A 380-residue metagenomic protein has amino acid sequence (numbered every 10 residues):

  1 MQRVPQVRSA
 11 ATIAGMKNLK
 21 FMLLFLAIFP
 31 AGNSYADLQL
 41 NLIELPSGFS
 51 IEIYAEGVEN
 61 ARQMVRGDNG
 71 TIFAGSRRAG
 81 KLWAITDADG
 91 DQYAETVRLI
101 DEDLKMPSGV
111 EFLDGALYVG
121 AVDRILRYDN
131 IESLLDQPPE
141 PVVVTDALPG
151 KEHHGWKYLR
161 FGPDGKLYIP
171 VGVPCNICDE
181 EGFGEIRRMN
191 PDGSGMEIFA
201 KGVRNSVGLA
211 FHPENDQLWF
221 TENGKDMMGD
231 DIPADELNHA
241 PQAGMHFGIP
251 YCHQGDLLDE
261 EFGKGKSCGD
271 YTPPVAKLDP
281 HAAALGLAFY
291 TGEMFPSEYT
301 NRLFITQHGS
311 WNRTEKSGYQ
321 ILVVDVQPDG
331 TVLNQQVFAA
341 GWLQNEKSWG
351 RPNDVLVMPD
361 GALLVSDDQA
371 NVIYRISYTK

Functional and structural regions predicted by a protein language model:
D37-L45, W156, P174-N176, M189-S194 (+5 more regions): Beta-propeller domain segments
I53-V58, L99-D103, V144-K151, I198-G202 (+2 more regions): Surface loop/turn motifs at the tips and blade-to-blade linkers of beta-strand repeat domains
N60, D68, D103-M106, L113 (+8 more regions): Beta-rich catalytic cores
M64, V110, L159, S206-L209 (+2 more regions): Hydrophobic core register within WD40 beta-propeller blades
T71-G75, A116-V119, K166-P170, Q217-T221 (+3 more regions): Conserved beta-propeller blade signature
G90-T96, L135: Acidic, glycine-anchored loop motifs typical of Ca2+
D123-G162, P170-G172, G195, A200-K201: Asp-box/WD-like beta-propeller blade repeats and closely related beta-sheet repeat scaffolds
L356-K380: Blade-level signature of beta-propeller repeat domains, shared across WD40, Kelch, NHL, RCC1 and BNR/Asp-box propellers
